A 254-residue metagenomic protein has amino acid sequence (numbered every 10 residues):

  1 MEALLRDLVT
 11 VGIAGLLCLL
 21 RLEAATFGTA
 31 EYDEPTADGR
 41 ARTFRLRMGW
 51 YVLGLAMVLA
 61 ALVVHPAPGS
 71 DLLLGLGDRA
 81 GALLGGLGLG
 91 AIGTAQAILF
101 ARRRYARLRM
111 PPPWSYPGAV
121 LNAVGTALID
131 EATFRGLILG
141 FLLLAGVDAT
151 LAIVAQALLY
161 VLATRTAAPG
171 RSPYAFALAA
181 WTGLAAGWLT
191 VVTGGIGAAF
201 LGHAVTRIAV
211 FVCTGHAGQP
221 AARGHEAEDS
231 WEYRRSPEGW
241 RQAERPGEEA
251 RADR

Functional and structural regions predicted by a protein language model:
M1-L73, T150-L151, F211-R254: N-terminal, membrane-interfacial amphipathic/helix-forming hydrophobic leader that caps and precedes the first
E2-A14, G77-I92: Alpha-helical transmembrane segments
C18, I98-L99, P112-E249, D253: Transmembrane helix-loop-helix hairpins at the membrane interface of multi-pass integral membrane proteins
T43, R79-L83, L121: Short aromatic-rich membrane-water interface segments that cap or initiate transmembrane helices in multi-pass membrane
G69-L73, A101-R109: Membrane-helix interface/capping segments
L76-G77, G183: Structural motif corresponding to alpha-helix initiation and N-cap regions
I92-R103: Transmembrane helix exit motif
